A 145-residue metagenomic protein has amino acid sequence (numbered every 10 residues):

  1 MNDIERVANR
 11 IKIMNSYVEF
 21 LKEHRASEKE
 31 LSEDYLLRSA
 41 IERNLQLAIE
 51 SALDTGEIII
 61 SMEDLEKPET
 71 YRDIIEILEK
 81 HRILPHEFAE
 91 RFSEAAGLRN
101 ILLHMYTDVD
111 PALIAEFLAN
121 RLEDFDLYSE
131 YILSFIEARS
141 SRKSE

Functional and structural regions predicted by a protein language model:
M1-E145: Solvent-exposed interaction patches of small proteins and small membrane subunits
